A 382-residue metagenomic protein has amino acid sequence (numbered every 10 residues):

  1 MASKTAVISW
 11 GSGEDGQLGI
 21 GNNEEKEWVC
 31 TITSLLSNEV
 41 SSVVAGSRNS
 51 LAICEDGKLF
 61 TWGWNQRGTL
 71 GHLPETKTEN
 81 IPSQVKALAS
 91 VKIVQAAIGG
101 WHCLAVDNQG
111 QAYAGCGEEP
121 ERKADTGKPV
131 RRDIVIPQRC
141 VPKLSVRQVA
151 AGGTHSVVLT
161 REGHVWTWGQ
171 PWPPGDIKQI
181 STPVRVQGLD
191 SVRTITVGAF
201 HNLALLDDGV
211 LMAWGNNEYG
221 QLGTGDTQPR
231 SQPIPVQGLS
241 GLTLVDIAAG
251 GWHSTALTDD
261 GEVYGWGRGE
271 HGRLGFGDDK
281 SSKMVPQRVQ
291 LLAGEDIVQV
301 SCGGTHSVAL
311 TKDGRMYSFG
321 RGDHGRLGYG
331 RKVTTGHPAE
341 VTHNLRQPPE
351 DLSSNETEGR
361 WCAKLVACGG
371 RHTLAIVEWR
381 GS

Functional and structural regions predicted by a protein language model:
M1-L35, T61: An edge-strand/N-cap motif at the start of beta-rich repeat modules
K4, E24-V29, T76-I81, K128-I134 (+4 more regions): A detector of repeated loop/turn-to-beta-strand junctions in beta-rich toroidal repeat architectures
S9, N49-A52, T61, H102-A105 (+10 more regions): Conserved core positions of repeat-based scaffolds
G13, D56, N65, Q109 (+11 more regions): Residue-level signature of beta-propeller blades and closely related beta-rich strand-turn architectures in secreted
T33-L35, K86-L88, R139-P142, R185-G188 (+3 more regions): Surface loop/turn motifs at the tips and blade-to-blade linkers of beta-strand repeat domains
V44, A52, A97, A105 (+13 more regions): Conserved beta-strand position repeated across blades of beta-propeller domains
E295-H324: Loop/turn-rich, solvent-exposed surfaces of beta-rich toroidal or solenoidal domains
R315, R321, R331-L345, D351-S382: Blade-level signature of beta-propeller repeat domains, shared across WD40, Kelch, NHL, RCC1 and BNR/Asp-box propellers
